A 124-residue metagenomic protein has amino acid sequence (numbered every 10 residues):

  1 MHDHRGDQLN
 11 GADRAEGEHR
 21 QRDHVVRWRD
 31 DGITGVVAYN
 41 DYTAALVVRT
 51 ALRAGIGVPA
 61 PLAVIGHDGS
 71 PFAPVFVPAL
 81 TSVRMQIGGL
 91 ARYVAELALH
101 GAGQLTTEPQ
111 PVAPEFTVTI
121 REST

Functional and structural regions predicted by a protein language model:
M1-E18: Short beta-strand elements in bilobed, periplasmic/extracellular small-molecule ligand-binding domains
Q21-T124: Flexible loop/turn connectors
